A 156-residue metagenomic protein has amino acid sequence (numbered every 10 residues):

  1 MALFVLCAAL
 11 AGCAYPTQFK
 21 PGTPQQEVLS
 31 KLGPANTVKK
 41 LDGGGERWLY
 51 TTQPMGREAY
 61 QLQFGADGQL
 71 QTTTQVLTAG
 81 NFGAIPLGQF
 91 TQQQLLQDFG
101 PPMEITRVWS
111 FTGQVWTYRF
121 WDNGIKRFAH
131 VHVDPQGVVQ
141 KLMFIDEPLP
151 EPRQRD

Functional and structural regions predicted by a protein language model:
M1-L3: Bacterial N-terminal signal peptides that target proteins for export
A9-G12: C-terminal motif of bacterial Sec signal peptides marking the signal peptidase cleavage site
A14-T17: Bacterial signal peptide processing site
P21-D67, P86-D156: A cross-family detector of function-defining hotspots
L70-G80: Acidic/histidine-rich, surface-exposed loop or edge segments in extracytoplasmic proteins
